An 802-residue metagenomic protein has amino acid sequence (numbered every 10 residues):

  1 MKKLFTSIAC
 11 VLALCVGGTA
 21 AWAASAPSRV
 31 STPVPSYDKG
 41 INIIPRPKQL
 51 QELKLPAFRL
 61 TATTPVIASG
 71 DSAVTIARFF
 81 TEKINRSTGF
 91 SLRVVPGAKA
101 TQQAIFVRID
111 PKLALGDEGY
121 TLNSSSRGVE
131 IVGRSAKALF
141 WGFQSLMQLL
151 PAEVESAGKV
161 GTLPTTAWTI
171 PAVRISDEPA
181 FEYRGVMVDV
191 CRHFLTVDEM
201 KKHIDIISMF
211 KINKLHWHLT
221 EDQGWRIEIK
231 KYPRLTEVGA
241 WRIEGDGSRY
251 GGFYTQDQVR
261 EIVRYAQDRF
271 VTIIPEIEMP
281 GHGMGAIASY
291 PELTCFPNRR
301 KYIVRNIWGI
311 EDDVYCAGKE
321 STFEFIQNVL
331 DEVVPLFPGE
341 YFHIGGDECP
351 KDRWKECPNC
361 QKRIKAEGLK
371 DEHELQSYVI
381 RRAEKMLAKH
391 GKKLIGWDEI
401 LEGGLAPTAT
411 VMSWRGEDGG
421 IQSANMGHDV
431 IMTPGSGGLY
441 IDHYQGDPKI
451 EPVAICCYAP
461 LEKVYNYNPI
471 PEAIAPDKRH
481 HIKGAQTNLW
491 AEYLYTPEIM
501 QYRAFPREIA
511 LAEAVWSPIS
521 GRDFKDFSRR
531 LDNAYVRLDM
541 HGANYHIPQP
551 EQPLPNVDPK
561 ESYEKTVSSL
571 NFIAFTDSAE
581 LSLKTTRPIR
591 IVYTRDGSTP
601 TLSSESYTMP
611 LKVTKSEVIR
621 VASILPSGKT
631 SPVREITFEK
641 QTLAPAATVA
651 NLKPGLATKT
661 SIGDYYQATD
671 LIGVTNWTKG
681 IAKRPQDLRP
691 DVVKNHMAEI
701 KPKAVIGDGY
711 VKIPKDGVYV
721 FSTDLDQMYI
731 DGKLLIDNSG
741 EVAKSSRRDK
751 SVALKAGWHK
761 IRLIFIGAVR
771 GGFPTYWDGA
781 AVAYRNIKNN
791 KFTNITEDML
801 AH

Functional and structural regions predicted by a protein language model:
M1-P33: Bacterial Sec-dependent N-terminal signal peptides
W22-P179, H390-W397, L401, L405 (+5 more regions): Acidic, contiguous N-terminal accessory segments
A23-P27, I67, R529-T660, D664-G709 (+6 more regions): Short, compositionally stereotyped local motifs that mark structural "simplifiers"
L113-Y341, R382, M386, Q486-W490: Feature activates predominantly on carbohydrate-active enzymes
S135, S623-S627, F765-G767: Surface-exposed loop/turn motifs at beta-strand-loop junctions within extracellular Ig-like and Fibronectin type III
I303-N306, I310-T408, W414-Q422: Active-site neighborhood of glycoside hydrolase catalytic domains
L394-E399, G404-A409, R415-T566: Flexible, acidic glycine-rich loops studded with aromatic residues
R762-G772: Short beta-strand-plus-loop segments that form exposed binding edges in beta-rich domains
